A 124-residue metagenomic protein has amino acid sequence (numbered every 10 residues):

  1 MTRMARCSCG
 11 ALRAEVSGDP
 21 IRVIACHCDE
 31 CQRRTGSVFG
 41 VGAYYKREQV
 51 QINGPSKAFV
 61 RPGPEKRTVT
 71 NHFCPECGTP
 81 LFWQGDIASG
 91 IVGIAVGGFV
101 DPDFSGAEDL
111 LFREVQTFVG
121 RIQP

Functional and structural regions predicted by a protein language model:
M1-P124: A short Gly-Trp-Pro
